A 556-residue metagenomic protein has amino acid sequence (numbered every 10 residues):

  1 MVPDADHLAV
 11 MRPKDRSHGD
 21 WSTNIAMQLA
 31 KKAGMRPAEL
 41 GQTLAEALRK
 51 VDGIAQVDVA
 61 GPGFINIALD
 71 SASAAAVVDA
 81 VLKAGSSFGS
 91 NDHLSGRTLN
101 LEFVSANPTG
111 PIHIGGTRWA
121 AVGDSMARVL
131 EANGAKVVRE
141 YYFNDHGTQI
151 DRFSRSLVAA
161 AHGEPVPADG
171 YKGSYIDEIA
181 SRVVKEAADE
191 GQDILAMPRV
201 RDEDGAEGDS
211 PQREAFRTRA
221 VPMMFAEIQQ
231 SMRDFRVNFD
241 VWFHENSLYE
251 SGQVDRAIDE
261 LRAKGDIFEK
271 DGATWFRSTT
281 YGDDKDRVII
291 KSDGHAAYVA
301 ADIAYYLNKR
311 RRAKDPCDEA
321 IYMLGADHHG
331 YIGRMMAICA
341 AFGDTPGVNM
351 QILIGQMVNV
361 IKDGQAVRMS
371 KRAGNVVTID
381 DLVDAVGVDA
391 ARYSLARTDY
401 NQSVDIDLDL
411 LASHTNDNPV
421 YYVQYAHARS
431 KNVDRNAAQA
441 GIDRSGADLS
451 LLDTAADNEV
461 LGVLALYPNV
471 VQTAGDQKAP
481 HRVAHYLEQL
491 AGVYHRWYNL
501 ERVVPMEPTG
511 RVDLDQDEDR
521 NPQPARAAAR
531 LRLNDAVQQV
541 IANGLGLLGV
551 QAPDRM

Functional and structural regions predicted by a protein language model:
M1-A75, L82, S86, H93-M556: Non-catalytic interaction-recognition regions
